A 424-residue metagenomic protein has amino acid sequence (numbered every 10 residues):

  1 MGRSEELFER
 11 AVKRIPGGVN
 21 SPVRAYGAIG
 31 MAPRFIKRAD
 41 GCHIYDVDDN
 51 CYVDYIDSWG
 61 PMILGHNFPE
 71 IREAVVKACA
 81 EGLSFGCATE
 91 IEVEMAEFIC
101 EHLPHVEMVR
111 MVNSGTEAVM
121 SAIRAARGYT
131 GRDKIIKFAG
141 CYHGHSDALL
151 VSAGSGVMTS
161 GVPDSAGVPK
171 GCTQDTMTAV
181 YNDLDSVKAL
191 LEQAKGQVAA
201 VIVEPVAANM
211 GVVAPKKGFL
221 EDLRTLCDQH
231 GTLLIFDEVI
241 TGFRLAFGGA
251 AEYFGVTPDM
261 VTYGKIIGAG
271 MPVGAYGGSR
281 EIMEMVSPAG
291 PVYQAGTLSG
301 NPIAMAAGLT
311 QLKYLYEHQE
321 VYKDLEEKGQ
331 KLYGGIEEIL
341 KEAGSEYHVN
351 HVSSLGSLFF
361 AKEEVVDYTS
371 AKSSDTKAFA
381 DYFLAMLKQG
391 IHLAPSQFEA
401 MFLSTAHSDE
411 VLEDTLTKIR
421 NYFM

Functional and structural regions predicted by a protein language model:
M1-M424: Conserved N-terminal phosphate-binding loop of PLP-dependent enzymes in the Aspartate aminotransferase
